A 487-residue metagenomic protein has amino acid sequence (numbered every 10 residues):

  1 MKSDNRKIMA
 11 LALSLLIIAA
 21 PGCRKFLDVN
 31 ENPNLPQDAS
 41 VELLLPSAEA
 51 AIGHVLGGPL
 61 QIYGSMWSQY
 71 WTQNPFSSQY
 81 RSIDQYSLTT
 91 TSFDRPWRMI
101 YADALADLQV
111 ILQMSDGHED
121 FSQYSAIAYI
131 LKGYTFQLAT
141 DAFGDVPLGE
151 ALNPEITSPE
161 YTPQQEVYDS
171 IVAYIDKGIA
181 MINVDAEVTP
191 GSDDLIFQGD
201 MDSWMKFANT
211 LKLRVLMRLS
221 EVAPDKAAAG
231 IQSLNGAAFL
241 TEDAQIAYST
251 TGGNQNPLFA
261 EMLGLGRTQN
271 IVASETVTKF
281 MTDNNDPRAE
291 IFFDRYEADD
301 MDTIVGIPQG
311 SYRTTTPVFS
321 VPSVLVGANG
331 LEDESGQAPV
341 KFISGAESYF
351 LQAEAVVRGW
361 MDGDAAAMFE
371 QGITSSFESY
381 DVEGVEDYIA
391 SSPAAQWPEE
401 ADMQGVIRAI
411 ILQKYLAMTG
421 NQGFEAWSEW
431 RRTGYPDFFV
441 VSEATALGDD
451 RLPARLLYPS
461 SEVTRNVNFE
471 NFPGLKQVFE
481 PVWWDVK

Functional and structural regions predicted by a protein language model:
K2-L11: Bacterial N-terminal signal peptides that target proteins for export
L11-A19: Bacterial N-terminal signal peptides
C23-P75, T91, M99, M114-H118 (+2 more regions): Membrane-proximal, proline-rich intrinsically disordered regions
D38-E42, N74-E383, E400-I407: Structured, solvent-exposed acidic/aromatic patches
G57-M66, D145-V146, A228, G423: Beta-strand acidic-aromatic groove motif in beta-rich domains, primarily in extracellular
S68-W71, G191-S203, I307-T314, S392-P398 (+2 more regions): Amphipathic alpha-helical surface "interface" segments used for docking/oligomerization or membrane association within
F377, D381-K487: C-terminal functional modules
